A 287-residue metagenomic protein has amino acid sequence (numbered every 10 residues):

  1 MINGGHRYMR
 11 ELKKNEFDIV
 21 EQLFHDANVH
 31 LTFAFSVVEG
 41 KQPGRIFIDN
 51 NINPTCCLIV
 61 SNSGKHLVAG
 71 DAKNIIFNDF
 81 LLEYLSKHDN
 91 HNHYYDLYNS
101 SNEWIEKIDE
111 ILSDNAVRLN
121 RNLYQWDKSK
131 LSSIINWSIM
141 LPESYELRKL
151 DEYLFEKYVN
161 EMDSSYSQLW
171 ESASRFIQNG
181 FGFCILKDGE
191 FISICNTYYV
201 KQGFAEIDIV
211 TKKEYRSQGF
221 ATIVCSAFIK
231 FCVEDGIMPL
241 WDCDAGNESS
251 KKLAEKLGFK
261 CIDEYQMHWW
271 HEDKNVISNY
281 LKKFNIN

Functional and structural regions predicted by a protein language model:
M1-G5, G44, N50-L154: Acyl-donor-binding surface of acyltransferase catalytic domains
G4-H30, K130-E171, L281-N287: Short amphipathic alpha-helix that is part of the acyltransferase structural core
V29-Q42, E161-G182: Active-site rim helix/loop that mediates acceptor-substrate recognition in acyltransferases
P43-V60, F181-C195: Conserved beta-hairpin
I75-Y84, S217-F231, K252-K256: Conserved acetyl-CoA-binding loop-helix of GNAT-fold acetyltransferases
E103-A116, T222, A245-D263: Conserved active-site alpha-helix within GNAT-family acetyltransferase domains
V117-S129, K260-V276, F284-N285: Conserved catalytic-core motifs of GNAT/GCN5-like acyltransferases
E171-K212: A conserved beta-strand-loop-helix scaffold within acyl/acetyltransferase catalytic domains
